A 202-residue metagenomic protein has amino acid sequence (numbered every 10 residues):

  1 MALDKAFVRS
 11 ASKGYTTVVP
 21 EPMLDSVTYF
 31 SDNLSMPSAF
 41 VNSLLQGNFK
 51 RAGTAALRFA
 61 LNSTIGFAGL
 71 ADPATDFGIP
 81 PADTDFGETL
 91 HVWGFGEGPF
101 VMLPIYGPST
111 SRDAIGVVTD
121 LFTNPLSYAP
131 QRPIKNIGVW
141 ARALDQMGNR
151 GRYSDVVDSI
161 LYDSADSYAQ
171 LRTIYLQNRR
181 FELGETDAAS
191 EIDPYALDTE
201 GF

Functional and structural regions predicted by a protein language model:
M1-A2, A6-L44, A68: Signal peptide-directed extracytoplasmic domains
F7, L34, T75, W140-L144: N-proximal short alpha-helices
G14, A71-T75, N124-Q131: Short, mixed-charge, low-aromatic patches
Y15, P22-S26, Q46-G53, T75-D76 (+1 more regions): Surface-exposed patches in mature extracellular/periplasmic domains of secreted proteins
Y29-S111: Mid-length scaffold segments of soluble, non-membrane domains
E88, W93-F202: A structured, mid-to-C-terminal "fold-capping" secondary-structure block
